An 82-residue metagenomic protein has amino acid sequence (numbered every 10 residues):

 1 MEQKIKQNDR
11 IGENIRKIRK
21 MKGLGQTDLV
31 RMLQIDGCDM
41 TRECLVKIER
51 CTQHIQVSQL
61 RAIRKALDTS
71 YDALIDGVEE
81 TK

Functional and structural regions predicted by a protein language model:
M1-K22: A short, Lys/Arg-rich alpha-helix, primarily the initiator
E2-I5, D28, K65, D72-K82: Short, charged recognition helix plus adjacent turn of helix-turn-helix-like nucleic-acid-binding domains
R10-E13, L24, M40, I55-S58: Residue-level signal for the short linker/turn that defines the boundary of a DNA-recognition helix
K20, Q34-I35, R50, E79: Residue-level detection of the helix-turn-helix DNA-binding "recognition helix"
K20, R31, K65: Alpha-helical residues within the helix-turn-helix
G23-K47: Short alpha-helical DNA-recognition segment
T52, Q56-A73: DNA major-groove recognition helix of helix-turn-helix/homeodomain DNA-binding modules
